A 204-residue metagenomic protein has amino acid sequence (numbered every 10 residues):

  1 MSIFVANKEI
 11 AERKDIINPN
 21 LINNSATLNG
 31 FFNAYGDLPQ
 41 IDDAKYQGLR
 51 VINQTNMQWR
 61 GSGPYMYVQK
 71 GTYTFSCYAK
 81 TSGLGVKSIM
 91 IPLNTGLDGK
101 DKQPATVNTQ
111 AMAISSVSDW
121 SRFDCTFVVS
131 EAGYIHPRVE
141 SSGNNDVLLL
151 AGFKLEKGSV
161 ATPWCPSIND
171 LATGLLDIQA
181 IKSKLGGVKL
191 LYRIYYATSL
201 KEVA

Functional and structural regions predicted by a protein language model:
M1-G30, E140-E202: Extracellular polysaccharide-targeting segments
T27, T55-I89, F123-V128, G152-F153: Extra-cytoplasmic beta-strand recognition segments
G36-Q58: Short carbohydrate-recognition loop motifs
R50-Q69, S88, K100-Q110, I135-R138: Secreted extracellular polysaccharide-interacting domains
F75-C77, G133-S141, F153: Extracellular beta-strand-rich recognition modules
S82, V128-A132, S142-N144: Short, surface-exposed loop/turn segments at beta-strand-coil junctions that are enriched for proline with nearby
P92-K100: Short edge-strand/loop segments of extracellular domains
K100-Y134: Extracellular carbohydrate recognition and processing domains and analogous Trp-centered ligand-binding platforms
